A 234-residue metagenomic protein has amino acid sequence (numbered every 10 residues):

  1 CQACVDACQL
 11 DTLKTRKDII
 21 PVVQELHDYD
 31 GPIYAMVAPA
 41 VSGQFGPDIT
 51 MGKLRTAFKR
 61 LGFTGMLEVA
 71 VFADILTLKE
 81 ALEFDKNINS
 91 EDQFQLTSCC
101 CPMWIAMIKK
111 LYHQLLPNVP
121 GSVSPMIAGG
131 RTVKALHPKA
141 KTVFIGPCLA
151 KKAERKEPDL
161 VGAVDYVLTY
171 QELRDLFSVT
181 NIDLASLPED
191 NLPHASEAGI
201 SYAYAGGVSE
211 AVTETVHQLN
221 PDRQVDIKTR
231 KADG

Functional and structural regions predicted by a protein language model:
C1-Q2, T142: Processing junctions and N-termini across compartments
Q2-I19: Iron-sulfur cluster-binding cysteine motifs and their immediate structural context in ferredoxin-like electron-transfer
R16-G234: Iron-sulfur-associated redox domains of electron-transfer enzymes in respiratory and anaerobic energy metabolism
